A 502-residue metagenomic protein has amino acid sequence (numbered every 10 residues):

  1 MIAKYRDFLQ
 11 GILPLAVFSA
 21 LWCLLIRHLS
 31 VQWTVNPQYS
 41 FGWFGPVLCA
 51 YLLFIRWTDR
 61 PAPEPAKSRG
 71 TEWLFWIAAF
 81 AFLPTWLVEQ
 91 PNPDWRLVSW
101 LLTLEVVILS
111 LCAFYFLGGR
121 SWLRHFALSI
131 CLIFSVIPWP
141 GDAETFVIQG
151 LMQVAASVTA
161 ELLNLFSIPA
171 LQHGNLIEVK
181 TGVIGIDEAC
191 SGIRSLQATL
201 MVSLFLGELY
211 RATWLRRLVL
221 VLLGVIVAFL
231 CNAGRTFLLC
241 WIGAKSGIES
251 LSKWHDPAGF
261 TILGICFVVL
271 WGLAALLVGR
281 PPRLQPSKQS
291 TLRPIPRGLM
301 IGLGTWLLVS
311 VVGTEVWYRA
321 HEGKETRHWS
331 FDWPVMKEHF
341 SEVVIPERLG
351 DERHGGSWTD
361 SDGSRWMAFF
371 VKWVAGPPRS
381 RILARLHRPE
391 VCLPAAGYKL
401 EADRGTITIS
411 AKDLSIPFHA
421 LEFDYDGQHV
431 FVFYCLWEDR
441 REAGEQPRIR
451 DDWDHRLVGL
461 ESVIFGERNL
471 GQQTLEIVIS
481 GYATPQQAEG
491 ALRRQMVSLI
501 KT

Functional and structural regions predicted by a protein language model:
M1-T502: Hydrophobic N-terminal alpha-helices or hydrophobic patches in metabolic proteins across all domains of life
